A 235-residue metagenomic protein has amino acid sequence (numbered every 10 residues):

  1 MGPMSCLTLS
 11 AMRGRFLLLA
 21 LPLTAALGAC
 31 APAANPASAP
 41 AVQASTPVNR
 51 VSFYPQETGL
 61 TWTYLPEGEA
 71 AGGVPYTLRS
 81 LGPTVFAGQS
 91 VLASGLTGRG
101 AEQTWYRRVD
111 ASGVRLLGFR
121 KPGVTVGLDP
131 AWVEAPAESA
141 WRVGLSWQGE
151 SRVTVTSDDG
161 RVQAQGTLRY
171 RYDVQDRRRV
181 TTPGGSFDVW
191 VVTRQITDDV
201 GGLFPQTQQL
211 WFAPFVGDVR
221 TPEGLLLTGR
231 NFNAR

Functional and structural regions predicted by a protein language model:
M4-L19: Bacterial N-terminal signal peptides that target proteins for export
L21-T24: Core hydrophobic alpha-helical transmembrane segments of single-pass membrane proteins
A26-A29: C-terminal motif of bacterial Sec signal peptides marking the signal peptidase cleavage site
A31-W105, V109-G113, G118, T125-D129 (+1 more regions): Acidic, serine/threonine-rich low-complexity disordered tracts
V126-R152: Long, charged/polar, surface-exposed segments that mediate recognition or autoinhibition
